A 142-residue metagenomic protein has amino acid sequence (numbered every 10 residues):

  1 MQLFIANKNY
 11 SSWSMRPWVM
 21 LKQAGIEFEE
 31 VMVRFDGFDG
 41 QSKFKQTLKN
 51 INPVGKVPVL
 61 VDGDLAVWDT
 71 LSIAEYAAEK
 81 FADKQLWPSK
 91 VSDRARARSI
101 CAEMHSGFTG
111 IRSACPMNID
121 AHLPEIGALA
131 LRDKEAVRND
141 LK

Functional and structural regions predicted by a protein language model:
M1-L129: GST-like domain detector, emphasizing the conserved glutathione-binding G-site in the N-terminal thioredoxin-like
L131-K142: Amphipathic alpha-helical packing segments from all-alpha helical-bundle domains
